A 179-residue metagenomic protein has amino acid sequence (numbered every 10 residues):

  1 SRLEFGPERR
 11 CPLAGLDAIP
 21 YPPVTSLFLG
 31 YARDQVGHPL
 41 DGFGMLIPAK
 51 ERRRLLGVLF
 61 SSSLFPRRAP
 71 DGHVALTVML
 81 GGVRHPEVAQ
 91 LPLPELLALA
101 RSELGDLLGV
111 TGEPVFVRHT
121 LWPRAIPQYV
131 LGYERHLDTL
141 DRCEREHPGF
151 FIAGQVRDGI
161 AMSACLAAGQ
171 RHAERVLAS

Functional and structural regions predicted by a protein language model:
S1-F5, Q128-Y129, M162-S163: Short glycine-/acidic-enriched loop or helix-start segments at secondary-structure transitions that form or flank
S1-L76, G81-Q90, P94, S102 (+1 more regions): Mid-domain catalytic core of redox enzymes that form a hydrophobic substrate pocket/lid adjacent to a catalytic redox
V58, V117, A153: Hydrophobic residues at beta-strand termini and immediately following loops that shape nucleotide-binding pockets
R67, I126, G159: Flexible, glycine-rich phosphate/dinucleotide-binding loops and adjacent beta-alpha linkers at cofactor/substrate
L76-M79, D141-I160, A164-Q170: Short FAD-binding loop at a beta-strand-to-alpha-helix junction that anchors the flavin cofactor in diverse
V83-P86, L97-R145: Flavin (FAD/FMN) cofactor-binding core of flavoprotein oxidoreductases
L97, R101, S163-L177: Short, amphipathic alpha-helical "lid/cap" segments that border enzyme active or binding sites
